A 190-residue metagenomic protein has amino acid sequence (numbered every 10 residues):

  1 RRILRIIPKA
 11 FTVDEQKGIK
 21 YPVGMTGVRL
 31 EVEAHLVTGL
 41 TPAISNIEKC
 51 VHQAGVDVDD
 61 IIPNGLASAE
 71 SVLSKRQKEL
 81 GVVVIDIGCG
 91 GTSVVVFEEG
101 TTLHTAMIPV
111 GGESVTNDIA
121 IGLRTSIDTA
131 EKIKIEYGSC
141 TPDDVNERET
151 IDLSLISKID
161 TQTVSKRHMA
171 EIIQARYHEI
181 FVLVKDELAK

Functional and structural regions predicted by a protein language model:
R1-V84, T101-L103, L123-A170, K190: Nucleotide/phosphate-binding catalytic cleft detector across ATP-hydrolyzing and phosphate-transferring enzymes
A34, L80-G122: Glycine-rich phosphate-binding loop of actin/hexokinase-like ATP-binding domains
A67-S68, I180-L183: Well-ordered alpha-helical segments embedded in enzymatic catalytic cores
Q174: P-loop NTPase catalytic cores that bind/hydrolyze ATP
Y177: C-terminal catalytic subdomain
V182-K190: ATP-binding/phosphotransfer module of carbohydrate and carboxylate kinases, centering on a glycine-rich
